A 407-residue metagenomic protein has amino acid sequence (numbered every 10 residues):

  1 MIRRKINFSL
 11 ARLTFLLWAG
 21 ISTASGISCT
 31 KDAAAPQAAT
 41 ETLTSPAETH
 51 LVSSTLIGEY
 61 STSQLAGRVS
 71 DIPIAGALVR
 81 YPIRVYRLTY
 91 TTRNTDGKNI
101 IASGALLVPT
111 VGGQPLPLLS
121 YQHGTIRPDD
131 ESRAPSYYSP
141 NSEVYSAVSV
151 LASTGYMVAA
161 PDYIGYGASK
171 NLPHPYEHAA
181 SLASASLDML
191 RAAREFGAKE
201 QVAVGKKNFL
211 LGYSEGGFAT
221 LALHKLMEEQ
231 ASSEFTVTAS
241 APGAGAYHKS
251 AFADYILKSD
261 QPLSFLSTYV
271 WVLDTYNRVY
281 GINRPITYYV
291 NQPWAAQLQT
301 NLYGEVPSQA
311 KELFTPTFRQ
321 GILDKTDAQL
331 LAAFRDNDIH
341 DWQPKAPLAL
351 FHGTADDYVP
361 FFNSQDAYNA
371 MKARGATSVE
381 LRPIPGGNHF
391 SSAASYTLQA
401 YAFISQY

Functional and structural regions predicted by a protein language model:
D32-G113: Catalytic-loop region of hydrolases
E41, G243-D341: Accessory cap/linker subdomain of secreted extracellular hydrolases
T95-S103, L107-T154: Short, surface-exposed "cap/lid" segments of acyl-processing enzymes
V108-V111, P115, R191-L211, S232-F235: Gly/Ser-rich "nucleophile elbow"/oxyanion-hole loop immediately N-terminal to the catalytic nucleophile in hydrolases
Y176-A198: Alpha/beta-hydrolase active-site loop
G212-G216, T220, D356: Gly/Ala-rich beta-loop-alpha elbow adjacent to hydrolase catalytic centers
T326, L331-A333, A349, Y358 (+2 more regions): C-terminal catalytic histidine-bearing segment of alpha/beta-hydrolase fold enzymes
P344, A349-D356: Short beta-strand/loop motif that positions the catalytic acidic residue of the alpha/beta-hydrolase fold
